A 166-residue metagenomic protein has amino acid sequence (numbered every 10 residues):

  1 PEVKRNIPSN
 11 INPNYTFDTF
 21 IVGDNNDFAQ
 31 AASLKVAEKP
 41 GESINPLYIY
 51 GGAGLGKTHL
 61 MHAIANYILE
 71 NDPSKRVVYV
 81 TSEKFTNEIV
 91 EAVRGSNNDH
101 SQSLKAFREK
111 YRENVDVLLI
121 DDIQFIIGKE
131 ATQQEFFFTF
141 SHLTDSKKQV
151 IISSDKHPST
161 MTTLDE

Functional and structural regions predicted by a protein language model:
K4, I11-L47, N66: Pre-Walker A (pre-P-loop) alpha-helix and adjacent loop at the N terminus of AAA/AAA+ ATPase modules, a conserved
G41-H62: Walker A/P-loop nucleotide-binding motif
T58-D72: P-loop NTPase Walker A phosphate-binding motif
S74-V115: Short glycine-rich substrate-engagement loop in P-loop NTPases that contacts/grips substrate
K75-R76, N114-V117, S146-I152: Loop/turn-to-beta-strand initiation segments
A92-R94, K156-E166: Short regulatory helix/loop adjacent to the ATP-binding pocket of P-loop NTPases
Q124-K156, E166: Conserved catalytic/switch belt of AAA+ P-loop NTPases
